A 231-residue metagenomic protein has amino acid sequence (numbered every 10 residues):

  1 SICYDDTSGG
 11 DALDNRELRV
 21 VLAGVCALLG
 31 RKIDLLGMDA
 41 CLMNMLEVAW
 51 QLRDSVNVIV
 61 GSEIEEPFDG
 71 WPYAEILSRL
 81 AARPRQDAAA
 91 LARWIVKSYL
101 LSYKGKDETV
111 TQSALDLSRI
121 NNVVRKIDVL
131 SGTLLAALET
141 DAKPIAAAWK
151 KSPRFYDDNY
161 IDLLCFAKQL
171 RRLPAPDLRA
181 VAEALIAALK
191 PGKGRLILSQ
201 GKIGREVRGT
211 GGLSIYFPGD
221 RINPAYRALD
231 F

Functional and structural regions predicted by a protein language model:
S1-F231: Terminal, contiguous helix-loop blocks that mediate binding/assembly
